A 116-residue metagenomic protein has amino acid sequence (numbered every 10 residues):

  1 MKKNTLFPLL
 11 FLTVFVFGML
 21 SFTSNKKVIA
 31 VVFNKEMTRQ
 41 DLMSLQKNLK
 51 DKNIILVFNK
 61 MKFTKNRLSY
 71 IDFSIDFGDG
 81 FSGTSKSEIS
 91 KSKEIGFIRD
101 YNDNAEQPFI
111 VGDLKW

Functional and structural regions predicted by a protein language model:
M1-K26: Bacterial Sec-dependent N-terminal signal peptides
S24-W116: Amphipathic, non-transmembrane alpha-helical stretches in extra-cytosolic proteins
